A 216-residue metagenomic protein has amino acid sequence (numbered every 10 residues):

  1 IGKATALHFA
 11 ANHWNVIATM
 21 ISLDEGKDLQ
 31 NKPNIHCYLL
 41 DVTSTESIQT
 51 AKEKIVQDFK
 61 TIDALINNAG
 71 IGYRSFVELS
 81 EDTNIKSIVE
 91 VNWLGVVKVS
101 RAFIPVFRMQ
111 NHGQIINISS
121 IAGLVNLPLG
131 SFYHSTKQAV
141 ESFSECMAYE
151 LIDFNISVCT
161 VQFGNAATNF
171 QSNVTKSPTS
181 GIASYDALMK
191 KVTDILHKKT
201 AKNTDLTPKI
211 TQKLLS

Functional and structural regions predicted by a protein language model:
I1-I17: Canonical Rossmann dinucleotide-binding motif of NAD(H)/NADP(H)-dependent dehydrogenases/reductases, specifically
L40-T50, D82: The beta1-alpha1 cofactor-binding region of Rossmann-like NAD(H)/NADP(H)-dependent oxidoreductases
F76-V77, E81-K86: Substrate-binding pocket helix/loop in short-chain dehydrogenase/reductase
S100, T136-A139: Active-site helix of classical SDR
S100-R101, E145: A short, exposed helix-loop element centered on a Lys and neighboring polar residues
S120: Residue(s) in the substrate-gating loop at a strand-loop-helix junction that position the organic substrate next
D153-S216: SDR active-site lid
